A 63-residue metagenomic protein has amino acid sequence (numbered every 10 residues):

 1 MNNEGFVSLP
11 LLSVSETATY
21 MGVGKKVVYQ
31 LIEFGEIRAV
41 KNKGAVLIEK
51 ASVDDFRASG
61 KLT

Functional and structural regions predicted by a protein language model:
N2-E4, V53-T63: A short, Lys/Arg-enriched interface patch at domain edges and termini
N3-V27: Polyanion-binding surface elements
V7-P10, Y29, A45, G60: Intrinsic-disorder/low-complexity peptide segments enriched for small residues
Y20, F34, D55, S59: Solvent-exposed, charged/polar functional surfaces in cytosolic regulatory/catalytic domains
M21-L47: Major-groove DNA-recognition helix of helix-turn-helix-type DNA-binding domains
Y29-Q30, S52-D54: Intrinsically disordered and other compositionally biased segments
